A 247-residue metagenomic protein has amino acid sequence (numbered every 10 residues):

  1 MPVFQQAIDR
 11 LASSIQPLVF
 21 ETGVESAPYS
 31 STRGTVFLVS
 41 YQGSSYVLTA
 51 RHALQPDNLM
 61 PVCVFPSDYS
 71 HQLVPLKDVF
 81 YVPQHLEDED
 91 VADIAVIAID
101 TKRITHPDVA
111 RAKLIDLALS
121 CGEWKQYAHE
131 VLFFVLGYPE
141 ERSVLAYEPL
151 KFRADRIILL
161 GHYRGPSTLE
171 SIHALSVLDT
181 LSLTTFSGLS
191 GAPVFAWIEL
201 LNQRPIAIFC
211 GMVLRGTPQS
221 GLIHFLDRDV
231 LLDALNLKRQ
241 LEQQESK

Functional and structural regions predicted by a protein language model:
Q6-F80, A95, D100-K102, L160-S167 (+3 more regions): Catalytic histidine site
P61-P66, D108-D116, P149-F152: "Short basic amphipathic alpha-helical interaction patches in structured regions
L73-Q84, A110-S120: Short acidic (Asp/Glu) patches
R103-P107: Short helix-loop capping/hinge motifs at secondary-structure junctions, enriched in acidic/polar residues
I115-F152: Short glycine/Trp-rich loop-beta-loop segment that forms part of the substrate-binding cleft
Y138-S182, S187: A mid-sequence, solvent-exposed acidic-amphipathic segment
D179, C210-K247: C-terminal cap/linker of serine protease catalytic domains
S182-M212: Catalytic nucleophile loop of clan PA
